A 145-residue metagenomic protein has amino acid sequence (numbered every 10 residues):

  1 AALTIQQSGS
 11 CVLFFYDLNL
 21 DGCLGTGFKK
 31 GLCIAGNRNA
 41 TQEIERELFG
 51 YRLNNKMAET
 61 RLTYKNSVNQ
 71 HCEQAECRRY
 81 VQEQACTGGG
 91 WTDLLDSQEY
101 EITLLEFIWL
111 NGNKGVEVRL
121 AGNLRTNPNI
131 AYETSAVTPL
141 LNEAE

Functional and structural regions predicted by a protein language model:
A2-I108: Type IV pilin-like appendage domain
S10-Y16, K114-G122: Short, hydrophobic/proline-enriched secondary-structure or compact coil segments at domain edges
V68, E117-E145: Low-complexity, S/T/G/P-rich flexible repeat/linker segments used as non-globular hinges and stalks within
